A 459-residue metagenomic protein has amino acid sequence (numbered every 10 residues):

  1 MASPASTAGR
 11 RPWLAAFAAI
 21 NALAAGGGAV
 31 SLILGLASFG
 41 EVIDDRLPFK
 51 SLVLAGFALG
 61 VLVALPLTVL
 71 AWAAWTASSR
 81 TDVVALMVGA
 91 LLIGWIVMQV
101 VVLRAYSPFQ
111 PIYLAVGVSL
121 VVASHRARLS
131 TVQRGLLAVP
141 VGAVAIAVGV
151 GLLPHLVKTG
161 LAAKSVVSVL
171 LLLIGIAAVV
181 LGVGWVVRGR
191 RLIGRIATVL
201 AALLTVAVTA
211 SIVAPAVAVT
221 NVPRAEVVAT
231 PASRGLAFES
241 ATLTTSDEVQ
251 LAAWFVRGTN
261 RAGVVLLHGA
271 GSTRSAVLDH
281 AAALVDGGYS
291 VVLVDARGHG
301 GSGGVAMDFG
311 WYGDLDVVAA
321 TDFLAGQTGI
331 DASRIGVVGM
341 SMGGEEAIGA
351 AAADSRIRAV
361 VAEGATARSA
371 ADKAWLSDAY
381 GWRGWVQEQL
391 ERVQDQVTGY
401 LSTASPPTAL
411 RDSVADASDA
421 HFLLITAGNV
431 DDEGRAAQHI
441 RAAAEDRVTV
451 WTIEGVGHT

Functional and structural regions predicted by a protein language model:
A2-P140, V144: Topology signature of small-to-medium multi-pass alpha-helical membrane proteins
P140-G184: Membrane-embedded alpha-helical segments of integral membrane proteins
L152-L161, S165-V166, L170, I193-T244: An N-terminal hydrophobic leader/cap segment in hydrolases
L243, A252-W254, V397-T459: Serine-hydrolase catalytic core
R261-G269: Short beta-strand element of the alpha/beta-hydrolase
A276, M307-T328: Alpha/beta-hydrolase active-site loop
A283-G303: Conserved alpha/beta-hydrolase
A350-T403, S418-H421, T426: Hydrolase active-site cap/lid region
